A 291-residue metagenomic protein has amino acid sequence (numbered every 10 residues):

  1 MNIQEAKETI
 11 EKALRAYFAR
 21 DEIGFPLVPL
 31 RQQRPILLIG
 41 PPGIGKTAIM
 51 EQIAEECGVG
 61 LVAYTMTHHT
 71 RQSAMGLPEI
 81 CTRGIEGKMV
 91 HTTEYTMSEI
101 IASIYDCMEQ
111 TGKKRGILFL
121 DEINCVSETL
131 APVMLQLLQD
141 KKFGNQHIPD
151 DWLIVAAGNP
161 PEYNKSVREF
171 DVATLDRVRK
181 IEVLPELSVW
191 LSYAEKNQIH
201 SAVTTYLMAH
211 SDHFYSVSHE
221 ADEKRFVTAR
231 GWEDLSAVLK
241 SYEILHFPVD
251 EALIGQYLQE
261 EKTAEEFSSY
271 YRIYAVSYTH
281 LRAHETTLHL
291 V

Functional and structural regions predicted by a protein language model:
N2-T205: AAA+ P-loop NTPase catalytic core and its hallmark functional loops
A13, Y17, P78-C81, N197-Q198 (+4 more regions): Alpha-helix boundary/capping residues
P132, A229-E233, E261, E265: Non-catalytic, well-ordered alpha-helical scaffold segments
G158, V227, A283: Single, functionally critical "micro-switch" positions that shape active/binding sites and transmembrane helices
Q198-I254: Conserved AAA+ ATPase small/helical "lid" subdomain
F247-Y278: Charge-dense polyanion-binding interfaces
T279-T286: Conserved small/polar residues in nucleotide/adenosyl-binding loops
L290: Cytosolic catalytic cores of cyclic-nucleotide second-messenger enzymes
